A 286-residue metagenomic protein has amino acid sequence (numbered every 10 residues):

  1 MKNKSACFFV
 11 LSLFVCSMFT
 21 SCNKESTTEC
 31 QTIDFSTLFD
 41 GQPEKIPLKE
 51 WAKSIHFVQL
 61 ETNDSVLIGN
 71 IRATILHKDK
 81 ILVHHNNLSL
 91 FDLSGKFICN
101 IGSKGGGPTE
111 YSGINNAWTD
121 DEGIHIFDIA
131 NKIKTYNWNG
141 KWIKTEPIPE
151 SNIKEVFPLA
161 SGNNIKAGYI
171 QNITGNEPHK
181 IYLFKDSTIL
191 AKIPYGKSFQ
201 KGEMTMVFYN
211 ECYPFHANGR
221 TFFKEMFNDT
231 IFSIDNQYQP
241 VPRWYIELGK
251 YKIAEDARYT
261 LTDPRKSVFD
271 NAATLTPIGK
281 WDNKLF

Functional and structural regions predicted by a protein language model:
M18-S21: C-terminal motif of bacterial Sec signal peptides marking the signal peptidase cleavage site
E25-L60: Blade/loop signatures of beta-propeller domains
D34-S36, L76-H85, E122-D128, N163-T174 (+2 more regions): Short beta-strand elements that form the blades of beta-propeller/WD-repeat-like and other beta-sheet-rich scaffold
E61-V66, N70, K96-E122, I126-I129 (+1 more regions): Blade-loop segments of beta-propeller domains
D64, G102-E110, P147-K154, G196-K201 (+1 more regions): Short coil/turn segments at the loop-to-beta-strand junctions that recur within blades of beta-propeller repeat folds
G69-A73, Y111-N116, S151-A160, M204-C212 (+1 more regions): Repeated scaffold domains used in trafficking and secretory/extracellular systems, primarily beta-propellers
I114, I129-H179, I189-E203: Asp-box/WD-like beta-propeller blade repeats and closely related beta-sheet repeat scaffolds
F184-Q239: Loop-centered beta-sheet repeat module
